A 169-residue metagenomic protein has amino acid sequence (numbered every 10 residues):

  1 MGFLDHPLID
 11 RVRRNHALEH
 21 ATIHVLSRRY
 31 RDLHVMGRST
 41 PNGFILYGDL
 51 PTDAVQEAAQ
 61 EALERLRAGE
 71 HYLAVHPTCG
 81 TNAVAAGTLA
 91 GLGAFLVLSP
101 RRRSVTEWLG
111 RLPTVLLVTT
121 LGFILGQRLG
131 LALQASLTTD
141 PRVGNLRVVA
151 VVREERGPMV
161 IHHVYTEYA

Functional and structural regions predicted by a protein language model:
M1-F44: N-terminal, intrinsically disordered, low-complexity segments that immediately precede the first transmembrane helix
R14, L18, T22, A54-A58 (+2 more regions): Helical mechanochemical/support elements of P-loop NTPase systems and associated helical scaffolds
L18, R31-N42, Y47, G122-A169: Cytosol/matrix-facing juxtamembrane amphipathic, basic-hydrophobic segments adjacent to a transmembrane helix
M36-L66: Short, charged cytosolic
E70-V97: Transmembrane alpha-helical segments and their cytosolic interface motifs in multi-pass membrane proteins
G91-F95, L116-Q127, L131: Alpha-helical transmembrane segments of multi-pass membrane proteins
V97-R102, T106, L133-P141: Membrane-interfacial segments
R103-V118: Hydrophobic alpha-helical transmembrane segments
